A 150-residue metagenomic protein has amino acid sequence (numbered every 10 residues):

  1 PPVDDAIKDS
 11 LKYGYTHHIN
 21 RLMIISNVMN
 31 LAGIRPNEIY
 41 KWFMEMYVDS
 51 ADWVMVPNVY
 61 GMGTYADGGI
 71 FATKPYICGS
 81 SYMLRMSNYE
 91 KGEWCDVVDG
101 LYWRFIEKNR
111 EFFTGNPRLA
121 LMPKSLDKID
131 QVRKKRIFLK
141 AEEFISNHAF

Functional and structural regions predicted by a protein language model:
P1-F150: C-terminal catalytic domain of photolyase/cryptochrome flavoproteins, centering on the FAD-binding pocket
